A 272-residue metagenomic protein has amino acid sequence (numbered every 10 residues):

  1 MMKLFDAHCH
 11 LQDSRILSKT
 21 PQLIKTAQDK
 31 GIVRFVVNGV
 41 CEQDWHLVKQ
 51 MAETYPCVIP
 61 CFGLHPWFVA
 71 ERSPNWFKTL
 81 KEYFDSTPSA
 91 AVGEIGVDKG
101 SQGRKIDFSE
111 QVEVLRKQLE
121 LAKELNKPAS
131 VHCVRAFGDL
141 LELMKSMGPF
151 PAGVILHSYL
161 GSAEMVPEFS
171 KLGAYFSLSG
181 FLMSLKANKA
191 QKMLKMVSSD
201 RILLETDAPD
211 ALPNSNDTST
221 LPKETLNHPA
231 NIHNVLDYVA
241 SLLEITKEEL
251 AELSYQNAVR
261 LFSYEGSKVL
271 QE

Functional and structural regions predicted by a protein language model:
M1-E272: Mid-domain alpha/beta scaffold segments of enzyme catalytic cores
